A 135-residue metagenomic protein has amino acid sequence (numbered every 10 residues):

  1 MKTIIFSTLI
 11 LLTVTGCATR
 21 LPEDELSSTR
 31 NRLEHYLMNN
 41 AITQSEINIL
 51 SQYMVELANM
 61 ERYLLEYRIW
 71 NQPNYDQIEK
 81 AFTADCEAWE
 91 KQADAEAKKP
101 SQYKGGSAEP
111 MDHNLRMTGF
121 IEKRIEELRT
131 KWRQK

Functional and structural regions predicted by a protein language model:
I4-V14: Sec-dependent N-terminal signal peptides
C17-K135: N-terminal alpha-helical modules
